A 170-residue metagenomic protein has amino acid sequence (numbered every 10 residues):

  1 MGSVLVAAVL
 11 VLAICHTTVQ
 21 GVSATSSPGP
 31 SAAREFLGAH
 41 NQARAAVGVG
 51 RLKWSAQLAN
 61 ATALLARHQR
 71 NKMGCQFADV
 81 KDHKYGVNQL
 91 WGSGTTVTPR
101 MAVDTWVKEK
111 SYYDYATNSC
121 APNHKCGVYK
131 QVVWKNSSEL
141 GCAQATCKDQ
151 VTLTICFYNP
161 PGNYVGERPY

Functional and structural regions predicted by a protein language model:
G2-G21: Cleavable N-terminal signal peptides of Sec/SRP-targeted secreted and luminal proteins
L5, A56-L58, D79-K81, S93 (+1 more regions): Solvent-exposed, flexible loop/coil residues
T18, S93-Y170: Disulfide-stabilized extracellular recognition modules
V19-Y85: Short, well-ordered surface patches within globular domains
N41, A63-A66, L90, V103-V107: Non-transmembrane alpha-helical segments in soluble domains of secreted/periplasmic/extracellular proteins
L52, Q89, V132: Short clusters of hydrophobic/aromatic residues that line enzyme substrate/ligand-binding pockets
V87-S93: Well-structured core secondary-structure elements of compact alpha/beta domains
